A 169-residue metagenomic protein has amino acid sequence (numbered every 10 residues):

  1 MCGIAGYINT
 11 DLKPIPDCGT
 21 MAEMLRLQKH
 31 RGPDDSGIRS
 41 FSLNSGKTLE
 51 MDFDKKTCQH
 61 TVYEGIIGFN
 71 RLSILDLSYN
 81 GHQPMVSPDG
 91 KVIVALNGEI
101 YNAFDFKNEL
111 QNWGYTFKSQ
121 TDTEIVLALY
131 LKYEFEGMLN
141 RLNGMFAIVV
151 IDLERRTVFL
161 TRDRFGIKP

Functional and structural regions predicted by a protein language model:
M1-P169: N-terminus-centric sequence/structural signature that marks the extreme N-terminus and adjacent "lid/interface" module
